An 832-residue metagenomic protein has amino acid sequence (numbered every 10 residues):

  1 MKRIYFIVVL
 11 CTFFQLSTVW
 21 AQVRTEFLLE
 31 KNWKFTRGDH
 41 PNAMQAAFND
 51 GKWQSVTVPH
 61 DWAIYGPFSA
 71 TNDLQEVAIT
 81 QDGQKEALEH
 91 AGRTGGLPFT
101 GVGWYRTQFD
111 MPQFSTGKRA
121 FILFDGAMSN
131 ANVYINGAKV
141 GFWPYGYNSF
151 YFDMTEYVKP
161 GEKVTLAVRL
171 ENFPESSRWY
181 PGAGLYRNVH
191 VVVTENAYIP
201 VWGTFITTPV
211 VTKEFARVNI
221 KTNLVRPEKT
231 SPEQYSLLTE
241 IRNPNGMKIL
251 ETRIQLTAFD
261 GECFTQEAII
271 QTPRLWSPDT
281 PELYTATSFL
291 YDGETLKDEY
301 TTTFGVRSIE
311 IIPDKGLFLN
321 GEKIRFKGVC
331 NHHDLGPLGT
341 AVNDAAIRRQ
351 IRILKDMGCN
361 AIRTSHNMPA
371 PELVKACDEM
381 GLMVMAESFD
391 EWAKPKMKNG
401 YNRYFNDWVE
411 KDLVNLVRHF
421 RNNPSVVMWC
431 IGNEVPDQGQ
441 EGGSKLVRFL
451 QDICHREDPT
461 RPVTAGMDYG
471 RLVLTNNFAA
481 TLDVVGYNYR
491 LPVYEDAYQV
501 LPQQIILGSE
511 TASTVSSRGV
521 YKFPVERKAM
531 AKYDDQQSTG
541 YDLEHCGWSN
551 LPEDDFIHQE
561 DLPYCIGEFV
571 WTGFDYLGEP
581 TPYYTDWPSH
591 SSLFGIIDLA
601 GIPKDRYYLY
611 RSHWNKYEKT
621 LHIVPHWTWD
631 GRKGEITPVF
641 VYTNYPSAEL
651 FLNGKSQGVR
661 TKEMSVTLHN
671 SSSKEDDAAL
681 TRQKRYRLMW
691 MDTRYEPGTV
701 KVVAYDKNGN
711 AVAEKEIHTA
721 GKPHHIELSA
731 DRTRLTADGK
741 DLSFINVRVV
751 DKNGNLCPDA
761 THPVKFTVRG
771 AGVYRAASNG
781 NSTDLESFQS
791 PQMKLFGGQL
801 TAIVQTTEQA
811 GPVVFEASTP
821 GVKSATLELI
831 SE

Functional and structural regions predicted by a protein language model:
M1-R24: Bacterial Sec-dependent N-terminal signal peptides
Q22-L123, S176, G182-L185, A197 (+2 more regions): Extended carbohydrate-recognition surfaces in non-catalytic/accessory domains of CAZymes and lectin-like proteins
F27-L29, T36-D39, G95-F205, P227 (+6 more regions): Accessory beta-strand-rich segments of carbohydrate-active enzymes
R37, D61-P67, A138, W143 (+3 more regions): Extended substrate-binding grooves/exosites of carbohydrate-active enzymes
A46-A47, P232-L238, D279-T285, N644 (+4 more regions): Short flexible loop/turn segments that cap and initiate beta-strands
M154-E156, Q266-W276, L688-R694, Q789-E808: Short, hydrophobic beta-strand segments
K159-G161, N223-I312, W690, R694-G698 (+2 more regions): Extended acidic/polar, glycine-enriched regions that form or flank non-catalytic beta-rich accessory modules
I220-L224, T287-F289, V639-T643, V703-A704 (+5 more regions): Beta-strand-rich structural segments
